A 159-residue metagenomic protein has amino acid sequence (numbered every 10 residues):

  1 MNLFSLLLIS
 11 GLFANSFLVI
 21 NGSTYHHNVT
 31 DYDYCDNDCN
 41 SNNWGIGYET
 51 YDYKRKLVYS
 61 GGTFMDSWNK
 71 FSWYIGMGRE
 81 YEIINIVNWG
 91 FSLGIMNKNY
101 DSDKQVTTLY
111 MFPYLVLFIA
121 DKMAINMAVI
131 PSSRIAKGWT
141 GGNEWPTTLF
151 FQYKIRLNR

Functional and structural regions predicted by a protein language model:
M1-F17, R159: Cleavable N-terminal export/targeting peptides
N15-S60, K70: N-terminal secretory signal peptides
V19-S23, S60-F64, G90-G94, N126-I130: Transmembrane beta-strands of outer-membrane beta-barrel proteins
T24-H27, N143-R159: Outer-membrane beta-barrel "beta-signal"
D38-I46, R55, N69-I75, Q105-M111 (+1 more regions): Residues that define the transmembrane beta-barrel architecture of outer-membrane proteins
I46-T50, G61, I75-Y81, I95 (+2 more regions): Residues on the lipid-exposed face of transmembrane beta-strands in outer-membrane beta-barrel proteins
Y53-Y59, N85-W89, L117-M127, L157-R159: Repeated loop/turn-to-beta-strand initiation elements of outer-membrane beta-barrel proteins
E82, I86-V116: Mid-chain, well-packed structural core segment of small domains
